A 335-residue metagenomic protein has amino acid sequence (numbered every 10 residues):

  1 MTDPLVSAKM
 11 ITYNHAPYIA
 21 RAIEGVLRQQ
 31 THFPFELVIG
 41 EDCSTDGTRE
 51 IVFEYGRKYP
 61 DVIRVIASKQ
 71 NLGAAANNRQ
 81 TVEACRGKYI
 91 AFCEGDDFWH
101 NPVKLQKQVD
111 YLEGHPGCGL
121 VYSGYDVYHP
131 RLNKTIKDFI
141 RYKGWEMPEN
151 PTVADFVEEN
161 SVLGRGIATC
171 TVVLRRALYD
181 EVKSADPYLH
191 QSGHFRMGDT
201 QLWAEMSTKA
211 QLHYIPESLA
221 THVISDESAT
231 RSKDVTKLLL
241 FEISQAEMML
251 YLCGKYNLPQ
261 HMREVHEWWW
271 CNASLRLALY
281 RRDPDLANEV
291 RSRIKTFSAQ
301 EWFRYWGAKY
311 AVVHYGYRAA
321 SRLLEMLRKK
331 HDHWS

Functional and structural regions predicted by a protein language model:
E24-P34: Short, acidic, metal-binding catalytic loop of nucleotide-sugar glycosyltransferases
E41-E50, Q70, E94: A conserved acidic beta->alpha catalytic loop
S68-C85, K107: Glycine-rich, basic loop-to-helix element that forms the pyrophosphate-binding segment of sugar-nucleotide handling
E83, R141-V235: Conserved nucleotide-sugar donor-binding catalytic segment
I90: Short aromatic/hydrophobic "clamp" motif used to bind/position activated sugar donors
V103-D138: Conserved donor NDP-sugar-binding/catalytic core segment of glycosyltransferases
P151-D155, F195, A210, S218-D226 (+2 more regions): Catalytic core of nucleotide-sugar-dependent glycosyltransferases
L275-S335: Membrane-interface aromatic/basic loop that binds lipid-linked glycans or pyrophosphate carriers, typified by
